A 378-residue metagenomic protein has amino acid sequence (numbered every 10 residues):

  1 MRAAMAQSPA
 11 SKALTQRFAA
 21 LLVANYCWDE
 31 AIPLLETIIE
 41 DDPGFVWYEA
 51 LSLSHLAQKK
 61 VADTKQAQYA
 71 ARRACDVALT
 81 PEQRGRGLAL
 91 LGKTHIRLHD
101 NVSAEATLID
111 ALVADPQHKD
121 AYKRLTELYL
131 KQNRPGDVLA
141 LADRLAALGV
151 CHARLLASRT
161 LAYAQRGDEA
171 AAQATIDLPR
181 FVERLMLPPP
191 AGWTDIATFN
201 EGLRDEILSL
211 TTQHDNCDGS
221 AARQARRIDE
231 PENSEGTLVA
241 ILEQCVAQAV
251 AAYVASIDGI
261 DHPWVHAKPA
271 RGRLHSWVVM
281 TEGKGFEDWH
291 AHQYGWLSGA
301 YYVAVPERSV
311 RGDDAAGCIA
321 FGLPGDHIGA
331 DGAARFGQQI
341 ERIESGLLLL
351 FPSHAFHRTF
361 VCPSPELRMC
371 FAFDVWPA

Functional and structural regions predicted by a protein language model:
S11, G44-F45, R84, H118 (+1 more regions): Residue-level recognition of tetratricopeptide repeat
R17-F18, E49-L53, L91, L125 (+1 more regions): Structural register within alpha-helical repeat arrays
L22, H55-Q58, H95, Y129 (+1 more regions): Residue at a conserved register position within TPR or TPR-like alpha-solenoid repeats
N25, Q58-V61, L98, Q132 (+1 more regions): Structural motif corresponding to the intra-repeat A-B loop/turn of tetratricopeptide repeats
I176-V265, F286: Non-heme Fe(II)/2-oxoglutarate
T237-A247, A251-L350, A355, F360-V361 (+1 more regions): Catalytic core of non-heme Fe(II) oxygenases with the double-stranded beta-helix
